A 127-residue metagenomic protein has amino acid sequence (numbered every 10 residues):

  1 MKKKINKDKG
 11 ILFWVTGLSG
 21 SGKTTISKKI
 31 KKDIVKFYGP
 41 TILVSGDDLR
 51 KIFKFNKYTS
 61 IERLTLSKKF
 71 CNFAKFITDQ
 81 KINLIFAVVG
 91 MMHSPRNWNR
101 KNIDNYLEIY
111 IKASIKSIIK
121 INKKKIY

Functional and structural regions predicted by a protein language model:
M1-L12, G39: Extreme N-terminal, non-catalytic leader segments that precede Walker-type/kinase nucleotide-binding cores
F13, V44, L107-I109: Hydrophobic/aromatic beta-strand patches that form the interior of the parallel beta-sheet core in alpha/beta enzyme
G20: Walker A (P-loop) phosphate-binding loop of P-loop NTPases
K23: Conserved lysine of the Walker
S27-F73, I77-D79: Conserved substrate/cofactor phosphate-moiety recognition/catalytic segment in nucleotide-dependent phosphotransferases
P40, I77-A87, L107: Loop/turn-to-beta-strand initiation segments
D48-R50, G90-H93, K112-S117: Conserved nucleotide-binding/hydrolysis micro-motifs of P-loop NTPases
W98-Y127: A glycine- and Lys/Arg-enriched "phosphate-lid" helix/loop adjacent to the NTP-binding pocket of small-molecule kinases
